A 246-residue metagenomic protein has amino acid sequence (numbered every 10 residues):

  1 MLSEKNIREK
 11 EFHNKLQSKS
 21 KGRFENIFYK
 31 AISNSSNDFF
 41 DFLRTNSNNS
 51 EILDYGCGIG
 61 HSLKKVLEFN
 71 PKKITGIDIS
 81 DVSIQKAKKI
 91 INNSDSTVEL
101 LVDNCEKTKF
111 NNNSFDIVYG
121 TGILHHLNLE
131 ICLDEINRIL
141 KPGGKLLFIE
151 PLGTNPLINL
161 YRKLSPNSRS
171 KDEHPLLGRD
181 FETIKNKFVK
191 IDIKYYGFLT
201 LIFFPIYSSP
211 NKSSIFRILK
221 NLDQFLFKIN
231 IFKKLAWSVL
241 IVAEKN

Functional and structural regions predicted by a protein language model:
M1-S47: Conserved class I S-adenosyl-L-methionine
S50-G58: Conserved class I S-adenosyl-L-methionine
I59-K107: Class I SAM-dependent methyltransferase SAM/SAH-binding core
Y119: A conserved beta-strand element that flanks and buttresses the S-adenosyl-L-methionine
L127-E135: A short, conserved alpha-helix within the catalytic core of class I
G144-P151: Conserved beta-strand signature within the Rossmann-like core of class I S-adenosyl-L-methionine
E173-I191: Short alpha-helix
Y195-N246: A C-terminal cap/extension of S-adenosyl-L-methionine-dependent methyltransferases that defines the acceptor-substrate
